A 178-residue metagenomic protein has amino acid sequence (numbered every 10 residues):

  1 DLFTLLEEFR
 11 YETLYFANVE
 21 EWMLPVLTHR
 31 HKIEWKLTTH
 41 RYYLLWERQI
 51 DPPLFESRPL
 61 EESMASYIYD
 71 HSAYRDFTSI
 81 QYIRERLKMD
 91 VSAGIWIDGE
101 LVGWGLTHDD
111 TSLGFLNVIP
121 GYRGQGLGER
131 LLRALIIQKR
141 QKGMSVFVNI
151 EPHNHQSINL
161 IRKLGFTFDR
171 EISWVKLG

Functional and structural regions predicted by a protein language model:
D1-L5, G124-R140, H155-N159, K163: Conserved acetyl-CoA-binding loop-helix of GNAT-fold acetyltransferases
D1-L54, V175-K176: Acyl-donor-binding surface of acyltransferase catalytic domains
F9-E20, K139-E151: Conserved GNAT acetyl-CoA-binding A-motif
E21-I33, P152-R170: Conserved active-site alpha-helix within GNAT-family acetyltransferase domains
W46-T78: Short amphipathic alpha-helix that is part of the acyltransferase structural core
I80-P120: A conserved beta-strand-loop-helix scaffold within acyl/acetyltransferase catalytic domains
W104, E129, D169-W174: Residue-level detector of high-confidence beta-strand sites
I119, R123, E151: Residue-level recognition of the GNAT/N-acetyltransferase active site
